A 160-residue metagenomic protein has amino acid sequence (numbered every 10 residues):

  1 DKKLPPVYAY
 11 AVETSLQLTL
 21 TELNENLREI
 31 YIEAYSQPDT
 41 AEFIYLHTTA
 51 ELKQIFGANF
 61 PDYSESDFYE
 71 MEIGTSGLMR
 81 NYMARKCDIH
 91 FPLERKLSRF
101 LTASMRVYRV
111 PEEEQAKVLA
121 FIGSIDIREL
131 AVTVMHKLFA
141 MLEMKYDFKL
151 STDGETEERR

Functional and structural regions predicted by a protein language model:
D1, E13, D39, N59-D62 (+5 more regions): Acidic-enriched, low-complexity/disordered segments with a strong bias for Aspartate over Glutamate
D1-E29, E33-D39, F43-T49: Hydrophobic alpha-helical connector segments
P6-L16, N59-F68, Y108, E112-V118 (+1 more regions): Phosphate-binding glycine-rich loops and adjacent basic patches that engage nucleotide phosphates, nucleic-acid
E25-R28, M83, Y108, E112: Short amphipathic alpha-helical interaction/hinge segments
E33-C87, F91-M105: Amphipathic alpha-helical packing segments from all-alpha helical-bundle domains
Q54, D88-R160: C-terminal peripheral helix-coil segments that are non-catalytic and often amphipathic
